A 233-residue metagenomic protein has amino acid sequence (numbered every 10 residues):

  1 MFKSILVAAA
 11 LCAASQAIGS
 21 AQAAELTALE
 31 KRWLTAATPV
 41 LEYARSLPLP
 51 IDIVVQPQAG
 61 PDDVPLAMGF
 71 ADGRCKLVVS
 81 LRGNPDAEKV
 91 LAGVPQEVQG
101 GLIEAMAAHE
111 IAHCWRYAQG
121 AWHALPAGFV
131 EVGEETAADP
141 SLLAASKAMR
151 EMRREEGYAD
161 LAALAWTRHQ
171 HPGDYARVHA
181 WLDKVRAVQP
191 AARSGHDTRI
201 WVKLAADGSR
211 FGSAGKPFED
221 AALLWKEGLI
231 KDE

Functional and structural regions predicted by a protein language model:
I5-A13: Sec-dependent N-terminal signal peptides
A13-S20: C-terminal segment of classical bacterial N-terminal signal peptides
E25-E30, V90-L102, A144-R153: Second-shell loop/turn segments in exported
L29-I53: Zn2+-dependent metallopeptidase catalytic core
L47-P57, A118, A124, Q170-L182: Surface-exposed patches in mature extracellular/periplasmic domains of secreted proteins
L66-G101, A107, I111, Y117: Active-site scaffold of zinc-dependent metalloenzymes
Y117-E156: Post-HEXXH active-site segment of zinc metalloproteases
A145-M152, L161-E233: Long, well-structured alpha-helical subdomains associated with metal-dependent extracellular/ecto-lumenal hydrolases
